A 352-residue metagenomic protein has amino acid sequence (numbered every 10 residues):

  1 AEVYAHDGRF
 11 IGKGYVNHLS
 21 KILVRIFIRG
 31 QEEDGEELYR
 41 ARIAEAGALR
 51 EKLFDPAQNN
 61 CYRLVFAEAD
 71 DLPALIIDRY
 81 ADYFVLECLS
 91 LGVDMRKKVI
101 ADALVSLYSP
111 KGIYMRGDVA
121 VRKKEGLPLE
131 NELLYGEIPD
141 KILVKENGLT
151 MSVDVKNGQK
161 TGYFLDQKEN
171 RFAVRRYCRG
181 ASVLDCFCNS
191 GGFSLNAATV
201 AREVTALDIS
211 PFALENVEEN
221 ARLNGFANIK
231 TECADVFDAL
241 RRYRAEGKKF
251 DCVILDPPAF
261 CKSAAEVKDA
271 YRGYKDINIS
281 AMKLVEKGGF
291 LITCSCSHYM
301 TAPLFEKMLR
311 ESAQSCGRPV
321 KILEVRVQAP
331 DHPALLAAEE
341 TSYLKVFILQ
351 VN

Functional and structural regions predicted by a protein language model:
A1-A81: Non-catalytic accessory regions of SAM-dependent methyltransferases
V65-L72, I76-D78, D94-F164, F172: Non-catalytic substrate-recognition/targeting regions of SAM-dependent transferases
G180-N189: Conserved class I S-adenosyl-L-methionine
S190-R202: Conserved SAM-binding loop of SAM-dependent methyltransferases across substrates and taxa, primarily the Class I
E203-D208: Conserved SAM-binding motif I beta-strand of class I
F212-C252: S-adenosyl-L-methionine
F250-S280: Mobile active-site "lid"/loop adjacent to the S-adenosyl-L-methionine
D276, F290-N352: C-terminal catalytic and target-recognition region of SAM-dependent MTase-like enzymes, primarily methyltransferases
